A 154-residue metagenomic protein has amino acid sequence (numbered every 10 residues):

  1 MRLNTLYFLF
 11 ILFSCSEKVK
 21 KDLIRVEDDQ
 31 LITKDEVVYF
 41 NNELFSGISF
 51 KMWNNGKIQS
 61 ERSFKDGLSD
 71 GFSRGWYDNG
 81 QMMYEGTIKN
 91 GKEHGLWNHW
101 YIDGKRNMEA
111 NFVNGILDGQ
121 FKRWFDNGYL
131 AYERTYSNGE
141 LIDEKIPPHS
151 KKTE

Functional and structural regions predicted by a protein language model:
M1-R2, S16: N-terminal hydrophobic targeting signals that begin at the initiator methionine
R2-N4, F125: Intrinsically disordered, low-complexity Ser/Thr/Pro-rich tracts
N4-F13: Sec-dependent N-terminal signal peptides
S14-E154: Glycine/tyrosine- and acidic-biased, solvent-exposed loop/turn segments at the edges of beta-strands
